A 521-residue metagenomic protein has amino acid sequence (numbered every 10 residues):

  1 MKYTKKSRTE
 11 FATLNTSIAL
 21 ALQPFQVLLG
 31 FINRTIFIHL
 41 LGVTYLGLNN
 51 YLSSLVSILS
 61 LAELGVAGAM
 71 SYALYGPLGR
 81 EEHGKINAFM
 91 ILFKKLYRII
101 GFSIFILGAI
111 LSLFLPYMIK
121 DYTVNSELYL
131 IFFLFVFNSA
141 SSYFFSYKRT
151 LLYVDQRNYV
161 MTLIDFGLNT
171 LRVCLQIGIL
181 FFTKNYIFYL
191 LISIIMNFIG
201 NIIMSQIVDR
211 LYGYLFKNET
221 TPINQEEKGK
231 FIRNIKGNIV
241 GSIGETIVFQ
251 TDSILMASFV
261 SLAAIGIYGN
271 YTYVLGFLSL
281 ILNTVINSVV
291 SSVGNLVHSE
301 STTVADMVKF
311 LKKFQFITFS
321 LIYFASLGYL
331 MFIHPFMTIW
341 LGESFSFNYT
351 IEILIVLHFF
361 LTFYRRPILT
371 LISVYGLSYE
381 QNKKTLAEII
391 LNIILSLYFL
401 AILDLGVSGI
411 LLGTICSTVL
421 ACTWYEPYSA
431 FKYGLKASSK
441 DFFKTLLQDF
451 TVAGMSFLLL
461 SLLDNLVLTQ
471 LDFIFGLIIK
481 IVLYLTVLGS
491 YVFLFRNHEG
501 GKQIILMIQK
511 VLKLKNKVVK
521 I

Functional and structural regions predicted by a protein language model:
M1-A12, Y186-L190, M204-F249, S292 (+3 more regions): Interhelical loop/hinge segments that connect adjacent transmembrane helices in multipass membrane
M1-Y3, L435-K440, K444, L460-I521: Membrane-proximal transmembrane or re-entrant/amphipathic helices at the cytosolic face
T13, S139-G167, F182, I187 (+1 more regions): Membrane-interface junctions at transmembrane-helix termini in multi-pass inner-membrane proteins
L14-R34, L46, L168, I192-M204 (+7 more regions): Transmembrane helical elements of multi-pass membrane transporters/channels
T35, L64-R80, Y153-V154, G213-K217 (+3 more regions): Helix-loop junctions and terminal segments of transmembrane helices in multi-pass membrane transport/translocation
I38-L40, Y45, Y159, T170-I202 (+6 more regions): Membrane-interface helix-loop junctions in multi-pass transport and translocation proteins
L96-Q250, S461: Hydrophobic transmembrane helix module of multi-pass membrane transport proteins
L115-F135, L330-F360, L435: Interfacial segments at transmembrane-helix termini and the short loops linking adjacent helices
